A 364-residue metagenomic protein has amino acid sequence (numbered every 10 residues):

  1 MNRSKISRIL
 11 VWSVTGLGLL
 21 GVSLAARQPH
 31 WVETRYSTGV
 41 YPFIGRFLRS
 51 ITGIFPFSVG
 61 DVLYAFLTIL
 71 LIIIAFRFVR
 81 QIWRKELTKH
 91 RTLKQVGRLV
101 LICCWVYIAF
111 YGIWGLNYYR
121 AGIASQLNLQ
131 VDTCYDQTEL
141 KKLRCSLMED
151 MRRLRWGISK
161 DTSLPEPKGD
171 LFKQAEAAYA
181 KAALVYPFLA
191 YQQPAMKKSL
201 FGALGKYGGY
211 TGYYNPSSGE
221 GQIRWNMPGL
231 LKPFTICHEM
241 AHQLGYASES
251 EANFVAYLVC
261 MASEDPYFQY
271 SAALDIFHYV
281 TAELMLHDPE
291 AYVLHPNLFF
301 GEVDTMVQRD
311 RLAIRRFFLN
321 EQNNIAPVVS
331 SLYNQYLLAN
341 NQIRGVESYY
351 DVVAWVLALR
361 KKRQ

Functional and structural regions predicted by a protein language model:
M1-S13: N-terminal membrane topogenic signal
L17-R80: Membrane-embedded alpha-helical segments of integral membrane proteins
E33-T38, G115-E139: Alpha-helical transmembrane signal-anchor/signal-peptide segments
P56, K232-N253, Y257-L258: Active-site recognition of the HExxH zinc-binding catalytic motif
I72-F76, H90-A124: Transmembrane alpha-helices and immediately adjacent membrane-cytoplasm interface residues in multi-pass integral
T138-L143, L147, A247-Y292: Post-HExxH zinc-binding segment in Zn-dependent metallohydrolases
I158-W225, G229: Auxiliary, metal-adjacent structural segments of Zn-dependent hydrolase domains
M306-Q364: Pan-zinc metallopeptidase signature
